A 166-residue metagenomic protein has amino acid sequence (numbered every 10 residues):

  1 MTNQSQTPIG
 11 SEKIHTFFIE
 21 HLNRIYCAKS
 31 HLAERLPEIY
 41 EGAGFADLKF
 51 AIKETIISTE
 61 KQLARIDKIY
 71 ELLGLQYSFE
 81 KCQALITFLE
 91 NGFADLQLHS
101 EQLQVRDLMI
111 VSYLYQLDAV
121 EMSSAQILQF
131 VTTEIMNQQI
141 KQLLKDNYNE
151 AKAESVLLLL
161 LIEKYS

Functional and structural regions predicted by a protein language model:
M1-S166: Amphipathic alpha-helical hairpins
